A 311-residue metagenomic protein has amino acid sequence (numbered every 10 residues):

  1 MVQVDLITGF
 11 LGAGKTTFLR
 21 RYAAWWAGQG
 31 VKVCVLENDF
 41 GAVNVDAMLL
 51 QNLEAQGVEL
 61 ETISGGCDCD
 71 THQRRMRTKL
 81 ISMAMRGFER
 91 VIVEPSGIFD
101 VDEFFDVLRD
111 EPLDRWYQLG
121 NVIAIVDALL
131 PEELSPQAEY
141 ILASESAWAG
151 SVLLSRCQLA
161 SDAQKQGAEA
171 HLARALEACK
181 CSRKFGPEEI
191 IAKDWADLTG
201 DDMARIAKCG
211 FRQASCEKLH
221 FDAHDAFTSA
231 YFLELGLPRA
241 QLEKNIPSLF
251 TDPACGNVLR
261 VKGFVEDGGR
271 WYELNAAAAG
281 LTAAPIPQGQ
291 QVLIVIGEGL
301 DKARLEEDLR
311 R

Functional and structural regions predicted by a protein language model:
V2-A13, T17-S135: Nucleotide-state-sensitive switch-loop elements of NTP-binding domains
F10, E37, P95, R156 (+2 more regions): Conserved residues at beta->alpha junctions
C34-L36, K262-V265, V295: Short, hydrophobic beta-strand segments that form beta-sheet elements in well-ordered domains
E37, V126, A276-A278, G297: Flexible glycine-/small-residue-rich
M83, I98-K184: Conserved C-terminal guanine-recognition region of P-loop GTPase G domains, centered on the G4
I92, T228-A230, I294: Short aromatic/hydrophobic contact patches that present stacked aromatics for nucleic-acid/ligand binding
W148-L154, Q158-Q288, L300-A303, E307-R311: C-terminal accessory "lid"/substrate-recognition subdomains
Q288-I296: C-terminal engagement modules used by replication, chromatin/transcription, nuclear envelope/ESCRT, and ubiquitin
